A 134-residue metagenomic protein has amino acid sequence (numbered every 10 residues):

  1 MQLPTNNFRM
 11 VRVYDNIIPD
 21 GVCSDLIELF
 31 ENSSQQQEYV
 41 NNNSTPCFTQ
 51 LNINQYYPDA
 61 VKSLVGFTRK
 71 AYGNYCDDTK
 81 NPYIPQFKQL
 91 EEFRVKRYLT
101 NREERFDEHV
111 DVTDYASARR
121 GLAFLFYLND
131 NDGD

Functional and structural regions predicted by a protein language model:
M1-R94, E103: Non-heme Fe(II)/2-oxoglutarate
Q36-Q37, N131-D134: Substrate-binding/catalytic groove segments of enzymes that remodel or degrade extracellular structural polymers
E92, H109, G121-L125: Conserved beta-strand residues within beta-sheet cores
R97-T100, D114-D132: Short, conserved beta-strand element in jelly-roll/cupin
E103-F106, G133-D134: Short acidic/glycine-rich loop or secondary-structure boundary segments that cap or lie
R105-T113: Histidine-centered catalytic micro-motifs
